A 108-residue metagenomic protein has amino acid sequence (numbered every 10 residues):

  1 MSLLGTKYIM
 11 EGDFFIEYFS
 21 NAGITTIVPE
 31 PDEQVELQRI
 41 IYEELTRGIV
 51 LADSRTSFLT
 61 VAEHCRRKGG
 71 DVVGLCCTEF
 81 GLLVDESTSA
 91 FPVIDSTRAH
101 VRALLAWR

Functional and structural regions predicted by a protein language model:
S2-R108: Non-catalytic structural scaffold of enzyme domains
